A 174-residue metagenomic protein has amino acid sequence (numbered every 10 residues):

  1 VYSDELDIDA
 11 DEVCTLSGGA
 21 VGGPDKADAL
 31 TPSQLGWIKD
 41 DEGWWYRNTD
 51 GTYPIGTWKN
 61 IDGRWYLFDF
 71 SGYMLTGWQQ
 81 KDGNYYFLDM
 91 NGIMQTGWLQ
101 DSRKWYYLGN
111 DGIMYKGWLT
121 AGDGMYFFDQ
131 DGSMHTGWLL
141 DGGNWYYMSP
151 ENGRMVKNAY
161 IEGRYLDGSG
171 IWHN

Functional and structural regions predicted by a protein language model:
V1-N174: Extracellular adhesion/carbohydrate-binding repeat motifs centered on closely spaced tryptophans
